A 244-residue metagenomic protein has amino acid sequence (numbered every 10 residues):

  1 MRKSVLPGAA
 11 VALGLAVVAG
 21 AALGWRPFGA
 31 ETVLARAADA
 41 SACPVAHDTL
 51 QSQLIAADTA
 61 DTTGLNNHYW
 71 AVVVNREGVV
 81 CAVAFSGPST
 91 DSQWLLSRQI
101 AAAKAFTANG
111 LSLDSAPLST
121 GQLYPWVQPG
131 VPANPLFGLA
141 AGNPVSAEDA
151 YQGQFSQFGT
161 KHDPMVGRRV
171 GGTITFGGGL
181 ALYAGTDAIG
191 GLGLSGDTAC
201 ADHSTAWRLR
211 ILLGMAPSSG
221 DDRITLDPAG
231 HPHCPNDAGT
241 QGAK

Functional and structural regions predicted by a protein language model:
M1-S4: Positively charged n-region of N-terminal signal peptides that target proteins for export
G8, L13-W25: Hydrophobic alpha-helical membrane-insertion segments, chiefly the h-region of N-terminal signal peptides
G20-A37: Signal peptide processing junction and immediate N-terminal pro/mature segment of secreted/exported proteins
T32-K244: Flexible, solvent-exposed loop/hinge segments and secondary-structure transition points
